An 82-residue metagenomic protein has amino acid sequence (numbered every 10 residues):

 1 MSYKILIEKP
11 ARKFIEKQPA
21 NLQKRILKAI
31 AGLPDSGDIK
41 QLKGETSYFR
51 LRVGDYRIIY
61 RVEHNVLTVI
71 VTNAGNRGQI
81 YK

Functional and structural regions predicted by a protein language model:
M1-L6, K13, N21-K24, V53-Y56 (+1 more regions): Enriched for short, Lys/Arg-rich terminal
R12-K13, Y48: Short histidine/acidic/glycine/proline-rich micro-motifs that form metal- and phosphate-coordinating active-site loops
L27-L51, G78: A short, surface-exposed loop/turn module that caps and links secondary-structure elements
